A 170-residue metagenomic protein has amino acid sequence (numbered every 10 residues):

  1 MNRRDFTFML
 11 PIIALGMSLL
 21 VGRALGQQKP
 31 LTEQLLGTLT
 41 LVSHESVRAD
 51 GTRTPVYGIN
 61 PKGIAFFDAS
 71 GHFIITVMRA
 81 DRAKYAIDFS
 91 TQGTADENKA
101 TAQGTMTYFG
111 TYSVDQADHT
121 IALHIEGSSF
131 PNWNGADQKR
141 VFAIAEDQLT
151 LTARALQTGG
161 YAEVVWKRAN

Functional and structural regions predicted by a protein language model:
N2, F8-N170: Lipid interaction determinants
